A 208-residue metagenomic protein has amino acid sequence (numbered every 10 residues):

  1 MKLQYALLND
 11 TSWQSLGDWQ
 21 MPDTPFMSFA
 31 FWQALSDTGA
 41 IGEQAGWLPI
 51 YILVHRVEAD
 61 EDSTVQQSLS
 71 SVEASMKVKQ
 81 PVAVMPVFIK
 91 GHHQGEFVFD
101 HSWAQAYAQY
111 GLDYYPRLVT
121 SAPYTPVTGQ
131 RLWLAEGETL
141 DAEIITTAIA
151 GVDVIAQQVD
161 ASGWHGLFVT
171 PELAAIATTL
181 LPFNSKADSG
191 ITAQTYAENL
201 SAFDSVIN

Functional and structural regions predicted by a protein language model:
M1-N208: N-acyltransferase acceptor-side catalytic subdomain
